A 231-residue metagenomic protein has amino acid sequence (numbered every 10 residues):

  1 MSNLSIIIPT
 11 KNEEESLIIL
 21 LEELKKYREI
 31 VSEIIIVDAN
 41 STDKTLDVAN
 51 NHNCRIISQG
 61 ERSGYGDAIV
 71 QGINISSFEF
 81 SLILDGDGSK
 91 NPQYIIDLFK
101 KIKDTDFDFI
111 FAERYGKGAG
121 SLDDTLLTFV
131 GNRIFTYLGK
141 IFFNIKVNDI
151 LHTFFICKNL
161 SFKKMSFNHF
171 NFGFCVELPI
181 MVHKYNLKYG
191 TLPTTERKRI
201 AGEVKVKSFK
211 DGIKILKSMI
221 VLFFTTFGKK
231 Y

Functional and structural regions predicted by a protein language model:
N3-S5, E33, E177: Cell-envelope/extracellular polymer assembly enzymes that use nucleotide-activated donors
T10, V37-A39, Q59: Conserved sequence signature across two-component system core domains
N12-K26: Short, well-formed alpha-helical segments that are part of the catalytic scaffolds of diverse glycosyltransferases
E13-S16, S41, N91: Donor nucleotide-sugar binding loop of glycosyltransferases
D38-L46, G88: A conserved acidic beta->alpha catalytic loop
I57-I75, F80, P92-F172, K198-L216 (+2 more regions): Acceptor/aglycone-binding surface of glycosyltransferases and processive sugar-polymer synthases
I145-K146, N168-F170, P179-R197: Catalytic donor-sugar/metal-binding loop of nucleotide-sugar-dependent glycosyltransferases
